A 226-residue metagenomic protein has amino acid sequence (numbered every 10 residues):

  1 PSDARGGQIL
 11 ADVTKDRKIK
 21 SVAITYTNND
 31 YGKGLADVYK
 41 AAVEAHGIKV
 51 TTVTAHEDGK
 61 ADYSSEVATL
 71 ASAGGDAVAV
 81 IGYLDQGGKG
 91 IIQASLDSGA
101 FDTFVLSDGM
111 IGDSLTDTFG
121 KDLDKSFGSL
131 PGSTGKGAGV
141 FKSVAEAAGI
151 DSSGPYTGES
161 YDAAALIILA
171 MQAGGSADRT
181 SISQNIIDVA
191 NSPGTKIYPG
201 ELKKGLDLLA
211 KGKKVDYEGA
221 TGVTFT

Functional and structural regions predicted by a protein language model:
P1-T226: Extracytosolic ligand-binding ectodomains
